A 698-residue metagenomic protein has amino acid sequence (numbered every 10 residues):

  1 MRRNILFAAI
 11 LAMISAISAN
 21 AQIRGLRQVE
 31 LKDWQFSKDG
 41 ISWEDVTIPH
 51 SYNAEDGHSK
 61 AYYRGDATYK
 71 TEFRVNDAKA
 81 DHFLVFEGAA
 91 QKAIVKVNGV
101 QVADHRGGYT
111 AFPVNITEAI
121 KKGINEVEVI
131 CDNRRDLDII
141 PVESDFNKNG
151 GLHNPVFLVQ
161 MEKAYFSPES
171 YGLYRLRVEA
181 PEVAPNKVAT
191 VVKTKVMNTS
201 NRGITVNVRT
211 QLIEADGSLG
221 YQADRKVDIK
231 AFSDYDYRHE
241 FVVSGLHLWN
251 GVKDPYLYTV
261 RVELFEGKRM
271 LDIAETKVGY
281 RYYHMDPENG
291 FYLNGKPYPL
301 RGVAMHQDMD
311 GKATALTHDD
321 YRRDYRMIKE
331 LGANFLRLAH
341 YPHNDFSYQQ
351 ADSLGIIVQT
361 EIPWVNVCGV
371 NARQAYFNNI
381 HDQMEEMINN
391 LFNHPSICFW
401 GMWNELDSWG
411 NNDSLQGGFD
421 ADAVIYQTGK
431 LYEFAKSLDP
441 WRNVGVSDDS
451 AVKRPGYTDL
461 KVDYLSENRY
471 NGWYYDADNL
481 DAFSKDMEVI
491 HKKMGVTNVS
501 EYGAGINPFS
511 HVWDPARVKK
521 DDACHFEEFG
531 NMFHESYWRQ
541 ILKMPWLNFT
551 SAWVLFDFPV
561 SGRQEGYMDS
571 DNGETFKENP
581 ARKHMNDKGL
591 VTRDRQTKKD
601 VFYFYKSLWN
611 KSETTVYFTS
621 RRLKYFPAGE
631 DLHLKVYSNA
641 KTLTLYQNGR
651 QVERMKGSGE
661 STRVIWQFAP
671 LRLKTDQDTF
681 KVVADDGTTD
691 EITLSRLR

Functional and structural regions predicted by a protein language model:
M1-I23: Bacterial Sec-dependent N-terminal signal peptides
G25-D33, G40, V46, H50-S59 (+5 more regions): An acidic-aromatic loop/edge-strand motif
S37, R64-E169, T199-S200, I356-I357 (+4 more regions): Accessory beta-strand-rich segments of carbohydrate-active enzymes
S51-S59, V100, R134, I139 (+4 more regions): Extended substrate-binding grooves/exosites of carbohydrate-active enzymes
T110-F112, F232-V243, S658-A669: Aromatic sugar-binding surface patches on proteins that engage polysaccharides or sugar-phosphate polymers
I120-I124, K193-D286: Extended acidic/polar, glycine-enriched regions that form or flank non-catalytic beta-rich accessory modules
K163-S200, K606-A640: Surface beta-strand/loop "capping" patches
K187-V227, Y237, L632-R654, Q677-A684: Beta-strand-rich binding/interaction modules
